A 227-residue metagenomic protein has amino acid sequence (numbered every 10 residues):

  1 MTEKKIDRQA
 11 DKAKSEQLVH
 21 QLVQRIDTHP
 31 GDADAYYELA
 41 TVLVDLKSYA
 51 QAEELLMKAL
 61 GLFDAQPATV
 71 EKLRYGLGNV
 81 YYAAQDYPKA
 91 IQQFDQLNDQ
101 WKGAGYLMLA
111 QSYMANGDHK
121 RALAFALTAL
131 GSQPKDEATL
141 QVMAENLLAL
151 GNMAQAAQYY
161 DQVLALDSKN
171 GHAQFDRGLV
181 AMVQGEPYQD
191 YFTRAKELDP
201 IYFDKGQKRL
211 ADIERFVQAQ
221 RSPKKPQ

Functional and structural regions predicted by a protein language model:
M1-D7, A13-Q17, Q189-Q227: Terminal, low-structured helical/coil segments at or just beyond the last alpha-helical repeat
A13, K47, Q85, G117 (+2 more regions): Residue-level detector of the short coil/turn that links helix A to helix B within each tetratricopeptide repeat
P30, D64, A68, Q100-K102 (+3 more regions): Short coil turns that delineate tetratricopeptide repeat
D34, A68-K72, A104-Y106, A138 (+2 more regions): Start-of-helix register in tetratricopeptide repeats
